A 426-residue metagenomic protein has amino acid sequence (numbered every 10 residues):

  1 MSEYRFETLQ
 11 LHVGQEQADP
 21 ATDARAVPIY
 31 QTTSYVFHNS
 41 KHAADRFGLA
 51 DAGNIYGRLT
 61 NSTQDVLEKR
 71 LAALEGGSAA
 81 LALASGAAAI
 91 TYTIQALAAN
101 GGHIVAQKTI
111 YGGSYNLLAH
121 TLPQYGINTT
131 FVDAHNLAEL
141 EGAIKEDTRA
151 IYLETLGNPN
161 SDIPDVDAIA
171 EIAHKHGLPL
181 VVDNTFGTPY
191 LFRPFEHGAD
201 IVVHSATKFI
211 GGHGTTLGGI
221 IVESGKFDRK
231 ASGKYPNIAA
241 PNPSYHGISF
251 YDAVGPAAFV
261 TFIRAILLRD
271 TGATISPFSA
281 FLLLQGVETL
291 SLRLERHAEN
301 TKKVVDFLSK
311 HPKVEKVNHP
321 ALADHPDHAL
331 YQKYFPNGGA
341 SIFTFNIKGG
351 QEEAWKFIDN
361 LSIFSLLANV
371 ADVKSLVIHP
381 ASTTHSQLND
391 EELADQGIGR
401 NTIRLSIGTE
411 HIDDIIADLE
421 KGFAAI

Functional and structural regions predicted by a protein language model:
S2, Q10, G14-A18, A79-K310: Conserved PLP-enzyme active-site core in the AAT-like
S2-N61, K69-R70, I403: N-terminal "arm"/small-domain region of PLP-dependent enzymes with the aminotransferase-like
N39-T91, G113-H120: Conserved N-terminal alpha-helix of the aminotransferase class I/II PLP-enzyme fold
S78, A119, N128, E146 (+3 more regions): PLP-dependent enzyme catalytic core of the Aspartate aminotransferase-like
I151, G219-I221, V317, F343 (+1 more regions): Well-ordered beta-strand positions enriched in small/hydrophobic/aromatic, beta-favoring residues
L156, T185-G187, L322, K348 (+1 more regions): Active-site beta-loop-alpha junctions enriched in small/polar residues
V222, T344-N346, S406-G408: Short hydrophobic/aromatic beta-strand micro-patches that form the beta-sheet surface supporting nucleotide- or nucleic
T271-T274, F278-A280, Q285, T289 (+4 more regions): Conserved small-domain helix->loop->beta segment predominantly found in fold-type I
